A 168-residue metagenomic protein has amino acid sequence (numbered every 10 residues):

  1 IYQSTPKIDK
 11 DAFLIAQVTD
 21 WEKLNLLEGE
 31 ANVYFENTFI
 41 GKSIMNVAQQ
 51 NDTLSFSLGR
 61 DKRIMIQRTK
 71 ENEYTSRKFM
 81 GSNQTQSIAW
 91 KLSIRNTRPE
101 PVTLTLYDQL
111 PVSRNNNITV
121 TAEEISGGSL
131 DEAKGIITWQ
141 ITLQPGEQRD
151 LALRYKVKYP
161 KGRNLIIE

Functional and structural regions predicted by a protein language model:
I1-K91, R98-N116, E124-G127, P145-Y155 (+1 more regions): Intrinsically disordered, low-complexity Ser/Thr/Pro/Gly-rich interaction regions that scaffold/cooperate
F13, A133-G135: Aromatic sugar-binding surface patches on proteins that engage polysaccharides or sugar-phosphate polymers
T119-S126, I136-W139: C-terminal intrinsically disordered extensions
L130: Extracellular beta-rich ligand/substrate-recognition surface
I136-Q148: A surface-exposed beta-strand-loop module
